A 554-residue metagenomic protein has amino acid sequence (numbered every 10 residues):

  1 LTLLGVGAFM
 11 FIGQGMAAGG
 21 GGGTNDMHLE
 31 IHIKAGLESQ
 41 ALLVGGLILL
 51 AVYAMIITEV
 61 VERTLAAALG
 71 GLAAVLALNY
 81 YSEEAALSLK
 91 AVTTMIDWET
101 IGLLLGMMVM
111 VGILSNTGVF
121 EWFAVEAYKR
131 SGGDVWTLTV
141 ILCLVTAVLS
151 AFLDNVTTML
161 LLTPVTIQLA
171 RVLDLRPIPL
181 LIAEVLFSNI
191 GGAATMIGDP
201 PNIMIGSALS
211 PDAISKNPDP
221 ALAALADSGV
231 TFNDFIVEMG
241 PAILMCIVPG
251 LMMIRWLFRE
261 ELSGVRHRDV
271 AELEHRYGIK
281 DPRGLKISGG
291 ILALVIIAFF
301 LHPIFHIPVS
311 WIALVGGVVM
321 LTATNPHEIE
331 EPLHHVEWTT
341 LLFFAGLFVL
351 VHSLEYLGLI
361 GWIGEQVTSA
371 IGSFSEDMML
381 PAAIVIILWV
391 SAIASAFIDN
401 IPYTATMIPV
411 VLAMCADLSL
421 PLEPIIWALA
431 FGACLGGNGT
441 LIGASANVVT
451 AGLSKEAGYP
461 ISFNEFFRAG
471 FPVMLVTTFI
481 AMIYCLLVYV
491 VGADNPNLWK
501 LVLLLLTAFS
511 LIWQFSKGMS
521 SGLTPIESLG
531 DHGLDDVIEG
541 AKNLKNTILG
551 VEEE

Functional and structural regions predicted by a protein language model:
T2-D26, L175-I178, I182, A193-I197 (+6 more regions): Juxtamembrane and boundary regions of transmembrane helices in multi-pass small-molecule transporters and channels
H32-A41, V60, T64, L87-T100 (+6 more regions): Interfacial loop-to-helix junctions that mark the boundaries of transmembrane helices in multi-pass membrane
I33-L47, I96-V109, N155-M159, A242-L244 (+4 more regions): Structural signature of hydrophobic alpha-helical transmembrane segments
G46, A68-L69, I101-G102, W136-L144 (+10 more regions): Hydrophobic alpha-helical transmembrane segments
V52-L69, P282, K286, V295-L314 (+4 more regions): Flexible hinge motifs at transmembrane-helix junctions and intramembrane kinks/re-entrant loops in multi-pass membrane
A54-V61, G112, V145-D154, V185-I197 (+3 more regions): Transmembrane alpha-helix interface/packing and boundary motifs in multi-pass membrane proteins, characterized by
A86-P179, T339-T340, F344-L418, L422-E423: Membrane-embedded alpha-helical segments and adjacent helix-loop junctions characteristic of multi-pass solute
T195, P200, L294-F300, L347-E365 (+1 more regions): Hydrophobic alpha-helical transmembrane segments in multi-pass integral membrane proteins
